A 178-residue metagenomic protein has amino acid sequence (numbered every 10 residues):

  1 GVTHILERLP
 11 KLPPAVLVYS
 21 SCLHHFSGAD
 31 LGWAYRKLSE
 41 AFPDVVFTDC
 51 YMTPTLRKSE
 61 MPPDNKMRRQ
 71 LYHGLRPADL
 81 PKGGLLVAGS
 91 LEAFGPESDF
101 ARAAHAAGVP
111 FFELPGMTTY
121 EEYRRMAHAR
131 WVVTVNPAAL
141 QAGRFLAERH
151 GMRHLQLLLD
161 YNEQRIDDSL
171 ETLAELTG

Functional and structural regions predicted by a protein language model:
G1-G178: An N-terminal assembly and electron-transfer interface module characteristic of large anaerobic redox and radical
